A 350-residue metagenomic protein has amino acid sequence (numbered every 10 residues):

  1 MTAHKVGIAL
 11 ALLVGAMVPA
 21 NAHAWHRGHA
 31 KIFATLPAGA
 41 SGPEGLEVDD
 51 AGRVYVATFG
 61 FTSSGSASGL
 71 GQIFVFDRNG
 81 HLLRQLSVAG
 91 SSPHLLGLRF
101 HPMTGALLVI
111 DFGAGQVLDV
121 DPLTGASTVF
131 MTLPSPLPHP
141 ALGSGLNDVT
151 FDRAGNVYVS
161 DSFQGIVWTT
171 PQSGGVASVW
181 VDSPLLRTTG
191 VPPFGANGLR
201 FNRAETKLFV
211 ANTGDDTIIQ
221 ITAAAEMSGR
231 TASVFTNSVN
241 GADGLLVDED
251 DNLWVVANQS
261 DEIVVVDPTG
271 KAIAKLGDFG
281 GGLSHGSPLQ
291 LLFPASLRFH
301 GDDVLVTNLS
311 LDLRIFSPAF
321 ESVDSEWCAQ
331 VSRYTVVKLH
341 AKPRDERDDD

Functional and structural regions predicted by a protein language model:
H23-G39: A short helix->beta-strand "capping" segment at the edge of beta-propeller domains
A30-T35, L83-V88, T128-P134, S178-P184 (+3 more regions): Beta-propeller fold detector
G39-A51, G60, S64, S68-L70 (+8 more regions): Beta-rich, blade/repeat-based domains predominating in secreted/periplasmic proteins but also intracellular
T58-S68, L309-V331: Short, conserved, GDST-rich strand-edge loop motifs in beta-rich repeat architectures
F61-G65, A114-G115, Q164-I166, D215-T217 (+2 more regions): Short glycine/acidic-enriched loop and turn motifs that connect beta-strands
G69-F74, Q116-L118, I166-T169, T217-I219 (+2 more regions): A short loop-to-beta-strand structural motif that recurs across blades of beta-propeller domains
V75-F76, E321-R344: Beta-propeller blade signature
F76-H81, D121-G125, P171-G175, T222-M227 (+2 more regions): Short loop/turn segments that connect beta-strands within beta-propeller blades
